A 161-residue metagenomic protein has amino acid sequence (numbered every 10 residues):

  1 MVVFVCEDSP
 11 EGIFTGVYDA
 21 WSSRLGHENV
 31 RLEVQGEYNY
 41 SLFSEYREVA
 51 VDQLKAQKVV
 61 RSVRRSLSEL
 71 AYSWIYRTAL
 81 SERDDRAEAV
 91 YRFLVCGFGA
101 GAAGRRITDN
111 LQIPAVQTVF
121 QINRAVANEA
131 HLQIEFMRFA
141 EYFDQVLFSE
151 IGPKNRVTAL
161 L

Functional and structural regions predicted by a protein language model:
M1-V51: N-terminal ordered "arm"
V5, Y46, A50, S81 (+3 more regions): Generic amphipathic alpha-helical segments used as scaffolds and interaction surfaces in large, multi-domain proteins
S9, E37, S66, F139 (+1 more regions): Generic structural motif
G16-V17, K58, A159-L160: Long, highly charged amphipathic alpha-helices
D19-R24, L80-S81, V119-V126: Phosphate-binding glycine-rich loops and adjacent basic patches that engage nucleotide phosphates, nucleic-acid
R47, S73-T78, P114-Q121: Short, mixed-charge, low-aromatic patches
Q53-R106: A basic- and aromatic-enriched beta-loop-alpha substructure that forms the phosphate/nucleotide- and DNA/RNA-contacting
A102-L161: Internal, well-folded beta-alpha domain core
